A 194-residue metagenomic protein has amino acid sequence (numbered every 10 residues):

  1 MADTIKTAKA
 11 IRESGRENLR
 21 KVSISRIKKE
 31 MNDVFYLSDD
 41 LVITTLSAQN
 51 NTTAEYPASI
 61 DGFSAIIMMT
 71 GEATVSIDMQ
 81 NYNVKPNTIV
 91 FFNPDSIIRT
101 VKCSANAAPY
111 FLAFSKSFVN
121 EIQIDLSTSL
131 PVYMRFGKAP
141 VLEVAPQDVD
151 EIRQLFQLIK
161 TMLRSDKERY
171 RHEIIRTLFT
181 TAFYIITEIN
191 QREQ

Functional and structural regions predicted by a protein language model:
M1-A73, Q80-Y82: Generic protein-terminus/edge-of-domain signal
D3-A10, V101-R164: A hydrophobic/aromatic-rich effector-binding and dimerization subdomain of bacterial HTH-type transcriptional regulators
T45, A65, I89-F91, F111-A113 (+1 more regions): Conserved hydrophobic/aromatic beta-strand scaffold that supports enzyme active sites
N51, P86-N87, D95: Tight coil/turn sites that cap or link beta-strands
M68-T70, N93, C103: A short, compositionally biased micro-patch
M79-F91: Short acidic-glycine-tyrosine-enriched beta hairpin
V90, P94-T100, V119: Histidine-centered metal-chelating micro-motifs
Q147-Q194: An amphipathic alpha-helical interaction segment
